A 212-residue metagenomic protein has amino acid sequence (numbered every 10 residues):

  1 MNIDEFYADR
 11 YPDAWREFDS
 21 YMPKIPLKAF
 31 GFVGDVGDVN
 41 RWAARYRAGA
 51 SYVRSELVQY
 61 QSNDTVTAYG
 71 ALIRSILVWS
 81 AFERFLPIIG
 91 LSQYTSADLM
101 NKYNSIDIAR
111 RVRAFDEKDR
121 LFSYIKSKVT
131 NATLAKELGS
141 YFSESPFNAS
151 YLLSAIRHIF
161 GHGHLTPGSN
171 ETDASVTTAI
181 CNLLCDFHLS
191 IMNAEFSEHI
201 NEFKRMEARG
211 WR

Functional and structural regions predicted by a protein language model:
M1-D98, G210-R212: Extended intrinsically disordered or low-complexity regions, especially N/C-terminal cytosolic tails and loops, rather
R10, G34, D38-R41, R113 (+6 more regions): Non-membrane alpha-helical secondary structure
S20, R41-S51, S55, N101 (+7 more regions): Charged/polar, solvent-exposed surface patches and flexible loops
W42, G70-V78, F82, S96 (+6 more regions): Short runs of predominantly hydrophobic/aromatic residues within well-ordered alpha helices that form helix-helix
Y52-S55, Q59, N63, I106-A109 (+6 more regions): Surface-exposed polar/charged interaction patches
P87-E137: Short non-catalytic regulatory patches outside canonical folded cores
S123-R212: Polyanionic, low-complexity intrinsically disordered segments
